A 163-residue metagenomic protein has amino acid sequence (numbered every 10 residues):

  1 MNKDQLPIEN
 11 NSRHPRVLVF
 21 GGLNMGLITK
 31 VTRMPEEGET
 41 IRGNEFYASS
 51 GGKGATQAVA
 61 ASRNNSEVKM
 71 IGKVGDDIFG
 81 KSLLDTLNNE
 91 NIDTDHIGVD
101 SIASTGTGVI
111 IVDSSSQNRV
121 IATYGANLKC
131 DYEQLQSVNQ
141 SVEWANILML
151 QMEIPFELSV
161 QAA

Functional and structural regions predicted by a protein language model:
N2-K73, I78-S82, N88-I92: Glycine-rich phosphate/adenosyl-contacting loop at the front of the ribokinase-like
N2-L23, K73, L84-V99, I110-A163: Ribokinase/PfkB-type carbohydrate-kinase core domain
S101-A103: Short, glycine-/polar-rich solvent-exposed loops and beta-turns at beta-strand/coil boundaries
T105-G108: Short alpha-helix plus adjacent loop in nuclease-associated cores
